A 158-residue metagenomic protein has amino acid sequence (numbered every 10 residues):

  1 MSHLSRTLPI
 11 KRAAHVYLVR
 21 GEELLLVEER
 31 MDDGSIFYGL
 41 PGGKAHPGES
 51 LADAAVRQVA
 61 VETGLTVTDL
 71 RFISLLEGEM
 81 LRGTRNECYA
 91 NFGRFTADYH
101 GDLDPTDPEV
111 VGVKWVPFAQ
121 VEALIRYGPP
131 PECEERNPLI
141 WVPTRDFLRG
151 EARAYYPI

Functional and structural regions predicted by a protein language model:
M1-L25, K44: Conserved N-terminal beta-strand and adjoining loop/helix that marks the start of the Nudix/MutT-like hydrolase domain
I10, I36, Y89-N91: Residue-level preference for beta-strand/loop junctions
L18-G21, E29, T96-D98: Active-site beta-strand termini and strand-to-loop segments that position acidic
E23-V61: Conserved Nudix-box catalytic region and its N-terminal flanking loop in Nudix hydrolases and closely related
D33-Y38, P108-I158: Nudix hydrolase/Nudix homology domain
A45-T68, G78-P131: Unchanged
